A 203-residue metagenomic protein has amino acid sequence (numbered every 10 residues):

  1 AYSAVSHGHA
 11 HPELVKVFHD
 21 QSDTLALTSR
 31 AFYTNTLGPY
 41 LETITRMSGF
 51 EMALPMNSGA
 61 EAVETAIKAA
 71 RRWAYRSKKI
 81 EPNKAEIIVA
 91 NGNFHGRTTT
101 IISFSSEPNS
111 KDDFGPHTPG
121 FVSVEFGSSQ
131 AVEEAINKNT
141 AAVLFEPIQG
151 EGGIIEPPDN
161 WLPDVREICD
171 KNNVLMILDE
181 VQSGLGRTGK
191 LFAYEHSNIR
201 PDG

Functional and structural regions predicted by a protein language model:
A1-G203: Conserved N-terminal phosphate-binding loop of PLP-dependent enzymes in the Aspartate aminotransferase
